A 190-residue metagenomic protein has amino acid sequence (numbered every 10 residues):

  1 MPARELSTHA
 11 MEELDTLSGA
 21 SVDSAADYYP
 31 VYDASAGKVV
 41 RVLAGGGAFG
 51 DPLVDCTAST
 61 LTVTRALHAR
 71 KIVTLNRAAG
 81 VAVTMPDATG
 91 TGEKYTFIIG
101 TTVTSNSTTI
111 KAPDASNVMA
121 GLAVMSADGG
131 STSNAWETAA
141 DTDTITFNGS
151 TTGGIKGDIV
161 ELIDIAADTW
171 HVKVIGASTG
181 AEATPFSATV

Functional and structural regions predicted by a protein language model:
M1-H9, A25, D33-A34, K38 (+2 more regions): Exposed extracellular interaction/assembly regions and N-terminal maturation sites
L6, G19, A139-D141: Residue-level signal for well-ordered alpha-helical segments
E13-S24: Disulfide-braced loops of extracellular cysteine-rich modules
S18-A20, T84-P86, T151: Residues embedded in well-ordered secondary-structure elements
S21, V63-R65, T152: Short secondary-structure boundary/capping segments
V22, D27, G90, G153-I155: Short coil/turn motifs at beta-sheet boundaries
S133-D158: Structured beta-strand segments within beta-sheet-rich domains
